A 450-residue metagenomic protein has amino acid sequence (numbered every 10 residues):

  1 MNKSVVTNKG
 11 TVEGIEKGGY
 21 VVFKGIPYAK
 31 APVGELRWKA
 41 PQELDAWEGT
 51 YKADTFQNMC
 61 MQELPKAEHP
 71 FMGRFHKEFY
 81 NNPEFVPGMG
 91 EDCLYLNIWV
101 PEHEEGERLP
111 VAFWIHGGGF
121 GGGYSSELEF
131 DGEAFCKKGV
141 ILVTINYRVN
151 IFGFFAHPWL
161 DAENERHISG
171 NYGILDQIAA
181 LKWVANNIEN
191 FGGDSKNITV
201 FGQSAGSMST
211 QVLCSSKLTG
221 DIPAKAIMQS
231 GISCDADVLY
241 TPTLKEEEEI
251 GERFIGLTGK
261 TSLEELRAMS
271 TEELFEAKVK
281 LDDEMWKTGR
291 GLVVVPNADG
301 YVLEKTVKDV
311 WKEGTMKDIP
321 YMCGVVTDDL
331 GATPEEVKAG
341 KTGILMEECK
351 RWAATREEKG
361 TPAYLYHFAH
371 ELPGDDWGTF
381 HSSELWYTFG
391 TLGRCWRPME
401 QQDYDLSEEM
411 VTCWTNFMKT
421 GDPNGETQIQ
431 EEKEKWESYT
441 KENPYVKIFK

Functional and structural regions predicted by a protein language model:
M1-N171, S195, T288, Q401-M410 (+1 more regions): Non-catalytic accessory segments of hydrolases
V21, E91-L94, L175-I178, K182 (+6 more regions): A structural signal for well-ordered alpha-helical segments within the folded catalytic domains of diverse enzymes
Y28, W47, L385-Y387, K447: Bulky hydrophobic/aromatic "packing anchor" residues in well-ordered structure
F79-K260, W311-L330, E358-T361: Serine-hydrolase-like catalytic core of hydrolytic proteins
R148-N150, F201-A205, H367-D375, I429-E437: Short, solvent-exposed turn/loop segments enriched in Gly/Ser/Thr/Pro and often Arg
K225, S233-Y240, L257, T261 (+3 more regions): Substrate-gating cap/lid region and adjacent catalytic-acid/histidine neighborhood within extracellular/lumenal
E264-M269, E426-K435: Short, flexible loop/turn segments with low-complexity composition
E431-K450: C-terminal domain-tail junction helix/linker
